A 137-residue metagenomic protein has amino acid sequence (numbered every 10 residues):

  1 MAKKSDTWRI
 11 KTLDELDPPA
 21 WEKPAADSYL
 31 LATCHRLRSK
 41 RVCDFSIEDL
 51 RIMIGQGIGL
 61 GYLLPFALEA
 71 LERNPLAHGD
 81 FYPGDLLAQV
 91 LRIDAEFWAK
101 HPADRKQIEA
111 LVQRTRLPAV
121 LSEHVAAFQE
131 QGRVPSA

Functional and structural regions predicted by a protein language model:
M1-D49, Q131-A137: Long, low-complexity, highly charged intrinsically disordered regions
E48-S136: Extended alpha-helical scaffolding segments
